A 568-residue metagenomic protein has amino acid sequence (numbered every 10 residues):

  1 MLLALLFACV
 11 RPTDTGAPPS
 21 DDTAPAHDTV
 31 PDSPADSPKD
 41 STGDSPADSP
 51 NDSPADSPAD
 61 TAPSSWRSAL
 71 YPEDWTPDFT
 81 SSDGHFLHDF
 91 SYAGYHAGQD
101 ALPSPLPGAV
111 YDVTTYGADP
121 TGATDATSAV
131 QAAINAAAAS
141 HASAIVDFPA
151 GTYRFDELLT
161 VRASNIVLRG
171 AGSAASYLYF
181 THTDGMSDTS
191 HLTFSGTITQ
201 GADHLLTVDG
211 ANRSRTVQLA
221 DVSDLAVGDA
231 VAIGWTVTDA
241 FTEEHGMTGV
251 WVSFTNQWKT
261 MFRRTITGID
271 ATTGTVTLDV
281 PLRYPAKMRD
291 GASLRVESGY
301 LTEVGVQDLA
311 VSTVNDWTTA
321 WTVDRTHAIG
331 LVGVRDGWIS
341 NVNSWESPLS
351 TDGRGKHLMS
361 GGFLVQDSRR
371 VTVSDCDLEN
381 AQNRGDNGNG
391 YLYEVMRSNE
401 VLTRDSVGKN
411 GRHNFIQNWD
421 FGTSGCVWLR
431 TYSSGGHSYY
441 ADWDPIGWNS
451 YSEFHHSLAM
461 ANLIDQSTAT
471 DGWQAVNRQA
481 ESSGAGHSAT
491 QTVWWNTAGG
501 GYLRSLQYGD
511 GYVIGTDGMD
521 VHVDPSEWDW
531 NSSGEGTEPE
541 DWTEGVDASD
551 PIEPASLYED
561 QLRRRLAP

Functional and structural regions predicted by a protein language model:
A4, R11, A17-H27, P38 (+6 more regions): Extracellular "leader-to-stem" segments immediately downstream of a signal peptide or signal-anchor in secreted/lumenal
A24, V30-P31, A35, A47 (+5 more regions): Low-complexity, intrinsically disordered tandem-repeat tracts enriched in small residues
A142-S143, D156-L158, Y177-T181, T277 (+8 more regions): Short glycine/acidic-rich loop motifs that flank beta-strands on beta-rich extracellular proteins
D147, S368, Q474: C-terminal His-loop and adjacent cap/lid subdomain of alpha/beta-hydrolase
N165, A174, T302-T313, R335-P348 (+6 more regions): Right-handed parallel beta-helix
D229, W235-R263, T267-A271, Q307-I416 (+1 more regions): Right-handed parallel beta-helix
Y432-I446, M460-P568: Catalytic domains of carbohydrate-active enzymes that cleave complex glycans
